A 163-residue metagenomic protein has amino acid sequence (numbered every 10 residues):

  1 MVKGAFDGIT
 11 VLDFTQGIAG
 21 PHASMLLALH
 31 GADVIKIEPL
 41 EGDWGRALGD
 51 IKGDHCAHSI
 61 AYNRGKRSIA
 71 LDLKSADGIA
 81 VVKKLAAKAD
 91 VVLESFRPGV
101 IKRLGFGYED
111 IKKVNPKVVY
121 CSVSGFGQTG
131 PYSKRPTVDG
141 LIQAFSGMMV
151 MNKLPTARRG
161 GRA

Functional and structural regions predicted by a protein language model:
M1-E41, K88, S95, K112-C121: Acyl-CoA thioester-binding alpha/beta core of soluble enzymes
K3-G4, A61-N63, K134, I142: Solvent-exposed alpha-helices and their adjacent loops that cap or buttress functional pockets in soluble metabolic
T10-D13, V91, P136, G140-Q143: Hydrophobic transmembrane-helix microenvironments that flank and shape a buried ionizable site
L12, A57-K113: A structured beta-alpha segment of the ubiquitous adenosine-cofactor-binding alpha/beta core
I18, E41, D77, G99-I101 (+2 more regions): Glycine-rich nucleotide phosphate-binding loop and flanking beta-alpha elements of Rossmann-like dinucleotide-binding
A23, G45-A47, G105: Short Asp/Glu-rich motifs
L26-H30, R103-A163: Active-site-adjacent "lid/gating" segments in soluble enzymes
L29-S68: Glycine-rich phosphate-binding loop and adjoining beta1-alpha1-beta2 segment of Rossmann-like nucleotide-binding folds
